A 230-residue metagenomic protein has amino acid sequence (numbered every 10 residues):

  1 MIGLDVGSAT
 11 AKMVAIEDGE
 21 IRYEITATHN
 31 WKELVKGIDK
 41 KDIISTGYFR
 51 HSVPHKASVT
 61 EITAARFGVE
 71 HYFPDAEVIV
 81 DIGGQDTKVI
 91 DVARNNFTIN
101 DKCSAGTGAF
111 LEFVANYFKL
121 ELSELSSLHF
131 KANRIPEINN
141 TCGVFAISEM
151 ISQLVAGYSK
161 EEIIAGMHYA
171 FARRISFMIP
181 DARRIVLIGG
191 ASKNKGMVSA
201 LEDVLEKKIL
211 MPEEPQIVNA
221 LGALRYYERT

Functional and structural regions predicted by a protein language model:
M1-A64, E202, I209: N-terminal glycine/serine-rich phosphate-binding loop of ATP-dependent small-molecule kinases, especially carbohydrate
M1-E17, A76-A93: Gly/Thr-rich phosphate-binding beta-strand-loop-beta motif of the actin/hexokinase/Hsp70
T26-T28, A57-R66, V80-G84, I99-G106 (+3 more regions): Active-site nucleophile and cofactor-binding loops and adjacent substrate-binding regions of central metabolic enzymes
Y48-F49, F177, A182-V204, Q216: Glycine-rich phosphate-binding loops at beta-strand->alpha-helix junctions
R94-N139, R225: Glycine-rich phosphate-binding loop plus the immediately following alpha-helix
F110-E112, L210-T230: Glycine-rich phosphate-binding/hydrolytic loop that grips phosphoryl groups
C142-R183, Q216: Adenine-nucleotide phosphate-binding core of ATP-dependent small-molecule kinases
